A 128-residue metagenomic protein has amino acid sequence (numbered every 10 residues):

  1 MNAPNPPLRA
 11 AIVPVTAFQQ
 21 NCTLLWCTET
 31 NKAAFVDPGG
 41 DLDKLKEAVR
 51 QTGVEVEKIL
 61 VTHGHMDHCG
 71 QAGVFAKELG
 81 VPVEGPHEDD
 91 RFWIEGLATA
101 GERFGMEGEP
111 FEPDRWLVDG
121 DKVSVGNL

Functional and structural regions predicted by a protein language model:
M1-N2, V123: A short, surface-exposed loop/turn module that caps and links secondary-structure elements
N2-T52: Conserved beta-strand hairpin/beta-sheet module of binuclear metal-dependent hydrolase folds, prominently
A3-R9, G101-G105, L128: Short Pro/Gly-enriched beta-strand edge/turn motifs at strand-loop
I12-P14, Q20, K58, A76 (+1 more regions): Secondary-structure boundary/capping motif
T28-T30, G80, L128: Short loop segments at secondary-structure junctions
D41-G126: Active-site HxH/HxHxD metal-binding segment of metal-dependent hydrolases
